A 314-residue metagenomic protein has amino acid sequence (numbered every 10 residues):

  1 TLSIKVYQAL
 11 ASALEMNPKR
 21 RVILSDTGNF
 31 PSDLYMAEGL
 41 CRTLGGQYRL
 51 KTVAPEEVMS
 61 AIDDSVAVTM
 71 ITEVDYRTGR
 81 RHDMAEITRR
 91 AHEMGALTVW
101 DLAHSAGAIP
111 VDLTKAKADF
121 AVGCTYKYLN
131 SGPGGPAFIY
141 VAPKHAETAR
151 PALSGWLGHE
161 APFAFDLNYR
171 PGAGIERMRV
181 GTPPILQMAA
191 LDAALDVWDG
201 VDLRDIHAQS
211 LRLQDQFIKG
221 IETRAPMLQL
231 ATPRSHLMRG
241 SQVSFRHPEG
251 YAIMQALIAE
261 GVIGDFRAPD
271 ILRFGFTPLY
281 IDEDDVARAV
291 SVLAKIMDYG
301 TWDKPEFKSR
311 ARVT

Functional and structural regions predicted by a protein language model:
T1-K19, D33: Conserved beta-loop-alpha segment that forms the PLP phosphate-binding cup at the N-terminus of a helix
Q47-G107, Y128: Active-site phosphate-binding strand-loop segment of PLP-dependent enzymes
S65, A116-F120, P226, V262: Glycine-enriched alpha-helix->loop->beta-strand junction motifs that scaffold or abut catalytic
W100-L102, A106, D112-N130, G135-V141: Conserved active-site segment immediately N-terminal to the catalytic lysine that forms the internal aldimine
N130-G134, Y140-Q209, D215, K304 (+1 more regions): Active-site C-terminal subdomain of aminotransferase-like
I175-R179, W198-R246: Conserved small-domain helix->loop->beta segment predominantly found in fold-type I
A256-T314: PLP-dependent enzyme catalytic core of the Aspartate aminotransferase-like
